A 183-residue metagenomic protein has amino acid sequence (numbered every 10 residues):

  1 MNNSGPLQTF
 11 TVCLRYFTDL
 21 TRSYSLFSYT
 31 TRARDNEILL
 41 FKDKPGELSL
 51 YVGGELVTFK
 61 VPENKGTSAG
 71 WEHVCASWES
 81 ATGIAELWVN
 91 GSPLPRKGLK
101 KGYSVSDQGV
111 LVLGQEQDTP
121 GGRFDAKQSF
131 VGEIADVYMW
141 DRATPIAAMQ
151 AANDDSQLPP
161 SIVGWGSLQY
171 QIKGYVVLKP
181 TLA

Functional and structural regions predicted by a protein language model:
M1-A183: Extracellular glycan-associated modules
